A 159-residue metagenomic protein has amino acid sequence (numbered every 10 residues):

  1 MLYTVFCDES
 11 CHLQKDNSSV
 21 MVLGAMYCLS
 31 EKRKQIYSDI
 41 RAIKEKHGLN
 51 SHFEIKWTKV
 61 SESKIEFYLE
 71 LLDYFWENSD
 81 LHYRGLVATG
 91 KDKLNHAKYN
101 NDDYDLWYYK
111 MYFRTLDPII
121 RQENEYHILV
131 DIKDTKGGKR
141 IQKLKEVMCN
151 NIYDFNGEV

Functional and structural regions predicted by a protein language model:
M1-V159: Phosphate-ester processing/binding pockets and catalytic centers
